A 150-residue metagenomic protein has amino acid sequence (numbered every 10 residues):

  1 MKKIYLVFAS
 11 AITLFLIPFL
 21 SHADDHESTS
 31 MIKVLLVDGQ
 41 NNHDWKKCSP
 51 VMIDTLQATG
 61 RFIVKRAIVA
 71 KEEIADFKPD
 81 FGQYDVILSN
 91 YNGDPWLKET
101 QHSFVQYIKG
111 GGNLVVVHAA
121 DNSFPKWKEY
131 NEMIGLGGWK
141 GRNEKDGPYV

Functional and structural regions predicted by a protein language model:
M1-I4: Positively charged n-region of N-terminal signal peptides that target proteins for export
V7-P18: Bacterial N-terminal signal peptides
F8, D38, Y91: Residues that line or immediately flank small-molecule/substrate-binding pockets and catalytic motifs
D24-Y84: Aromatic-Pro/Gly-enriched surface loop or interdomain linker that acts as a lid/target-recognition segment
V37, D94-V150: A glycine-rich, often tryptophan-bearing local segment used as a flexible ligand/cofactor-contacting loop or short
V69-E72, N92-W96: Short beta->alpha connector loops
V86-N90: Structural motif
